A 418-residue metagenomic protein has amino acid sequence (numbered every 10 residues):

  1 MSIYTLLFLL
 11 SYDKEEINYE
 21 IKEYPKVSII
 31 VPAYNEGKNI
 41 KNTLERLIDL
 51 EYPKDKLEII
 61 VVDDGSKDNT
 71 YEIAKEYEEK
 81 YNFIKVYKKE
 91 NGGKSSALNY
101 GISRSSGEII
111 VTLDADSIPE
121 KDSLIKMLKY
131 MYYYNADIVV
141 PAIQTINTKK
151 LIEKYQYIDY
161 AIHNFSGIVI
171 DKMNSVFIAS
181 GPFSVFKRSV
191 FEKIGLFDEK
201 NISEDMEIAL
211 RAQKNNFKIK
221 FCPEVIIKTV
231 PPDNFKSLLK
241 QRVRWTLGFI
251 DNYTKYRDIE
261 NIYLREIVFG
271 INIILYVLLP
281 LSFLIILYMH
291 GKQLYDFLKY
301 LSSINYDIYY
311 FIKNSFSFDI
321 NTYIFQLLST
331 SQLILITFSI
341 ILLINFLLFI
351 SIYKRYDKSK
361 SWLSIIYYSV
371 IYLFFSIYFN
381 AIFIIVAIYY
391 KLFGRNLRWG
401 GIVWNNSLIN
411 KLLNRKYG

Functional and structural regions predicted by a protein language model:
M1-E45: N-proximal low-complexity "stem/linker" segments adjacent to membrane-targeting elements
L6-Y24, D258-E266, L298-G418: Juxtamembrane C-terminal module of membrane proteins
P25-S28, E58, E207: Cell-envelope/extracellular polymer assembly enzymes that use nucleotide-activated donors
E45-K56: Short, acidic, metal-binding catalytic loop of nucleotide-sugar glycosyltransferases
L47, D64-G65, G92: Conserved short acidic donor-positioning loop in nucleotide-sugar-dependent glycosyltransferases
D63-E72: A conserved acidic beta->alpha catalytic loop
S95-A97, G107-E108, L113, K121-N201 (+2 more regions): Long helical/loop segments within the catalytic core of UDP-sugar-dependent glycosyltransferases, especially the large
L210-I227: Catalytic donor-sugar/metal-binding loop of nucleotide-sugar-dependent glycosyltransferases
